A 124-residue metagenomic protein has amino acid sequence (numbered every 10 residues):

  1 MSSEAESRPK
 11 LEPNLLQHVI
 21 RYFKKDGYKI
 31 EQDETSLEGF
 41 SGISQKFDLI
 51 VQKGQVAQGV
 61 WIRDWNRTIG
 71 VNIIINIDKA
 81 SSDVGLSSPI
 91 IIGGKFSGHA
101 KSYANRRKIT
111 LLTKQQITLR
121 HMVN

Functional and structural regions predicted by a protein language model:
M1-E38, I43: Acidic-basic catalytic patches of nuclease active cores, encompassing PD-(D/E)XK and other metal-cofactor nuclease
S2-S3, S7, S36, S41-S44 (+4 more regions): Generic serine detector
L16, Q45, G70-I73: Amphipathic coiled-coil/heptad-repeat helices and related helical stalk/stem segments that mediate oligomerization
K46-V51: Short acidic loop-to-beta-strand element that houses the catalytic metal-binding Asp/Glu of nuclease active sites
G54-A57, W61-Q116, R120-H121: Catalytic cores of nucleic-acid endonucleases
